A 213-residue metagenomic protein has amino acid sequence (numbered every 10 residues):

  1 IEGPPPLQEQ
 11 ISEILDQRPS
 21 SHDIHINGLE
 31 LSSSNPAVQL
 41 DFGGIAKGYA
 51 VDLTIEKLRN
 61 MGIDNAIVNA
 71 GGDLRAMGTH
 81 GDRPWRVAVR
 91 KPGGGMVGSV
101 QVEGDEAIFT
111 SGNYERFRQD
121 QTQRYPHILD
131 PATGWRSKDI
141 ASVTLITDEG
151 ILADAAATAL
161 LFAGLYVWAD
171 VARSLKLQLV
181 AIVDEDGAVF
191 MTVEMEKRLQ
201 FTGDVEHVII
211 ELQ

Functional and structural regions predicted by a protein language model:
I1-Q213: Mature catalytic core of soluble alpha/beta enzymes
